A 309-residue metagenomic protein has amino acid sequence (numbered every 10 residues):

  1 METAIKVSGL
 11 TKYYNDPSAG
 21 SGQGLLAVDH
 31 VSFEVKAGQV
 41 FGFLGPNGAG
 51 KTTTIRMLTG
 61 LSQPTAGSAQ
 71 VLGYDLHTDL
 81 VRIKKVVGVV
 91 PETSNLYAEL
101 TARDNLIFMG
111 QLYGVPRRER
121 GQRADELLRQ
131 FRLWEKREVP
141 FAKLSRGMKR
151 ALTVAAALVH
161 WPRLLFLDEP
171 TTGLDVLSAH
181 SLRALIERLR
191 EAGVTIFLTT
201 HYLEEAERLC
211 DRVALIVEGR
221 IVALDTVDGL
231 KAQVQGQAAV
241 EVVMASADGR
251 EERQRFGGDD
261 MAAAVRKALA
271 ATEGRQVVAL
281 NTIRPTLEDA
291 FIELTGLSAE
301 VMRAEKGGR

Functional and structural regions predicted by a protein language model:
E2-V7, K12-E218, A223: ABC transporter nucleotide-binding domains
L182, A223-T226, M261-A264: Amphipathic coiled-coil/heptad-repeat helices and related helical stalk/stem segments that mediate oligomerization
G229-R309: Short, charged/small-residue-rich alpha-helical element at the C-terminal edge of ABC transporter nucleotide-binding
